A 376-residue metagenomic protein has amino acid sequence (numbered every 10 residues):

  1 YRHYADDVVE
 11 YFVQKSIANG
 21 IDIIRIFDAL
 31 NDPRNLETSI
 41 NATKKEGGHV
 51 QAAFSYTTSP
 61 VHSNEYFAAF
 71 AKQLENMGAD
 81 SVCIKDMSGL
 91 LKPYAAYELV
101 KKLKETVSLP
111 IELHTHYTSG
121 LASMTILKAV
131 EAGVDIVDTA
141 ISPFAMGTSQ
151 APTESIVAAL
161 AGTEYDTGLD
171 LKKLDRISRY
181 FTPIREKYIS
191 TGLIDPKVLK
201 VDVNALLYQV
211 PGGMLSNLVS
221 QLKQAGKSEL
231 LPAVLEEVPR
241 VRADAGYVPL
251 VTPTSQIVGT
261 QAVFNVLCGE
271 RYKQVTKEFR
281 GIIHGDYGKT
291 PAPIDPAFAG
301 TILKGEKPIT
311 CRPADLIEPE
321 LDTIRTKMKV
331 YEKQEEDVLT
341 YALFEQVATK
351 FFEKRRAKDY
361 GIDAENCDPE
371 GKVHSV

Functional and structural regions predicted by a protein language model:
R2-L113, I126-V134: Alpha/beta enzyme core
V8, F12, D32-N35, S39 (+22 more regions): General structural feature for long, well-ordered alpha-helical segments within catalytic domains of soluble enzymes
E10, E37, E46, E65 (+19 more regions): Glutamate identity and glutamate-enriched acidic tracts
F12, F27, F54, F67-F70 (+9 more regions): Phenylalanine-focused residue identity feature
M87-K273: Catalytic alpha/beta core domains of metabolic enzymes, predominantly
D195-A205, Q209-V376: Terminal or standalone catalytic/regulatory effector modules within metabolic enzymes and repeat proteins
